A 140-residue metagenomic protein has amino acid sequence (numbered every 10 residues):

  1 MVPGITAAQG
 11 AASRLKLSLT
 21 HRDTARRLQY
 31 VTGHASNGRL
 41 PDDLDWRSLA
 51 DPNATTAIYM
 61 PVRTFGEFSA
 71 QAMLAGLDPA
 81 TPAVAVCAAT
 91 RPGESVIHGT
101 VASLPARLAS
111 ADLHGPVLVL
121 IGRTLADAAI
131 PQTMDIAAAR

Functional and structural regions predicted by a protein language model:
M1-A35: Short glycine-cluster motifs
A25-R27, V31-R140: A contiguous loop/helix-start segment that scaffolds small-molecule binding in enzyme catalytic cores
